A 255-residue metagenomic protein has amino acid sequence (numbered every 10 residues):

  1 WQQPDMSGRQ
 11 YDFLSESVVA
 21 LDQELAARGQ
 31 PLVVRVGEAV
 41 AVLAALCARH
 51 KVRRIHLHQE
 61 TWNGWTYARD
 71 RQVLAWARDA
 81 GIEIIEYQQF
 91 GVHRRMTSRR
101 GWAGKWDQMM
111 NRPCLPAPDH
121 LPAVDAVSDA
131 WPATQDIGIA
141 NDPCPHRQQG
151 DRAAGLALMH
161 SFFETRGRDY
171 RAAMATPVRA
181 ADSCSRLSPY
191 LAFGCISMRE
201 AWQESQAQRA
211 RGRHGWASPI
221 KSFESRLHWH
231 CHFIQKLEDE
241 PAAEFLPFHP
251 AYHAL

Functional and structural regions predicted by a protein language model:
W1-D119: Trp/Phe/Arg-rich N-terminal binding region typifying the photolyase-homology
A80-E83, G101-H253: Glycine/tryptophan-enriched, flexible segments
